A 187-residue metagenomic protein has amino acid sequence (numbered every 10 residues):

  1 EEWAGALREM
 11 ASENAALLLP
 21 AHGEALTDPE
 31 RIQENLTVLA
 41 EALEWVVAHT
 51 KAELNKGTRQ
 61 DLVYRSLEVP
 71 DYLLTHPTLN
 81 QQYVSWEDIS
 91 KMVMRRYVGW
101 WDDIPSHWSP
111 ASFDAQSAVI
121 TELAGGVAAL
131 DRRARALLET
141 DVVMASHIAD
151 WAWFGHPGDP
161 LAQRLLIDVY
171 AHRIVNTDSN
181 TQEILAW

Functional and structural regions predicted by a protein language model:
E2, L62, M144-A145, L161: Alpha-helical positions within canonical tetratricopeptide repeat
E2-L62, S66-W101, P105, V169: Divalent-metal (often Zn2+) His-rich catalytic cores of metallo-beta-lactamase-fold enzymes
T58, A124, P157-P160: Short coil turns that delineate tetratricopeptide repeat
Q116-G155: Alpha-helical segment of the N-proximal tetratricopeptide repeat
D131-R132, L161-I167: Alpha-solenoid helical repeat scaffolds
M144-D150, T177-W187: Alpha-helical repeat scaffolds
V169-N176: TPR/TPR-like alpha-solenoid repeats
